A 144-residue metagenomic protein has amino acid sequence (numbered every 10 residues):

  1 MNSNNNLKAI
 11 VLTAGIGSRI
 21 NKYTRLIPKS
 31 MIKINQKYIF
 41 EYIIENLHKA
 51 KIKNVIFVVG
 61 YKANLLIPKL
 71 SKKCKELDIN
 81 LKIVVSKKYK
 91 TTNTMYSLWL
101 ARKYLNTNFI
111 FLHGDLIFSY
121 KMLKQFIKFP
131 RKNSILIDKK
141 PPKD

Functional and structural regions predicted by a protein language model:
M1-T24, M31: N-proximal low-complexity "stem/linker" segments adjacent to membrane-targeting elements
M1-V11, K37-N108: Conserved N-terminal catalytic core of the sugar/cofactor nucleotidyltransferase
T13, V59, H113, I137-D138: Short beta-strand/turn micro-motifs composed of small residues that flank or help shape donor/cofactor-binding pockets
R19, L65-L66, K121: Phosphate- and divalent-cation-binding pockets in alpha/beta enzyme and binding domains that engage nucleotide-derived
L26-E41: Short catalytic helix/loop segments, enriched in acidic residues and glycine and frequently bearing histidine
L70, S119-D144: Conserved core of the sugar-phosphate nucleotidyltransferase
T107-I117: Short beta-strand-to-loop acidic/aromatic patch adjacent to the donor-nucleotide binding site
